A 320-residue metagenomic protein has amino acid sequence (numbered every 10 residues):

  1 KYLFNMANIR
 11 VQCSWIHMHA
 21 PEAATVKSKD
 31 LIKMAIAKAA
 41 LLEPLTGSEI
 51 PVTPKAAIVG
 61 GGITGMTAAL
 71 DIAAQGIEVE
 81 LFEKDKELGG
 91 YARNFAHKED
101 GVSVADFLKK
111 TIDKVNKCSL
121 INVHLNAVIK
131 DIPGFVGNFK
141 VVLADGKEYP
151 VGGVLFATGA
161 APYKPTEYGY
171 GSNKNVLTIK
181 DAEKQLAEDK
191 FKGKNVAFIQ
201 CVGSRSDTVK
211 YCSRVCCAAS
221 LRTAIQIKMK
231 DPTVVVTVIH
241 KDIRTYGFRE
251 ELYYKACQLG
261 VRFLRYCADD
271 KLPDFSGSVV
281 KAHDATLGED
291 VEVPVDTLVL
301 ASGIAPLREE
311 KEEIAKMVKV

Functional and structural regions predicted by a protein language model:
K1-K27, I32, K84-V142, R205: Conserved N-terminal/central alpha/beta ligand/cofactor-binding core
L3, L81, N94, R262-R265 (+1 more regions): Intrinsic disorder/low-structure terminal segments
N5-R10, P133, G171-S172, D284 (+1 more regions): Acidic/polar residues at beta-strand termini and the immediately following turn/coil
M6, L81-E83, V123-L125, F156 (+2 more regions): General beta-strand structural signal in soluble alpha/beta enzymes
C13-G89, N94, I132, K147-Y149 (+2 more regions): Rossmann-like dinucleotide/flavin-binding elements
D106-T158, L221-E310: A Rossmann-like FAD-binding core segment of flavoenzymes
